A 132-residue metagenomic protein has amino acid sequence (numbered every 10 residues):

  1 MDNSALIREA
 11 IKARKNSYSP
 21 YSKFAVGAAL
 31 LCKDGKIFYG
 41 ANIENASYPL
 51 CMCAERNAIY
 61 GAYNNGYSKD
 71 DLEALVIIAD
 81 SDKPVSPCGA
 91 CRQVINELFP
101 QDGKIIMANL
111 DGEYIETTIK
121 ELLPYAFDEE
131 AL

Functional and structural regions predicted by a protein language model:
D2-N16, D70-L132: C-terminal binding/interaction regions
S19-Y21: Short Gly/Pro-enriched turn/cap motifs at secondary-structure boundaries
K23-C32: Short beta-strand scaffold segments in enzyme catalytic cores
Y39-A41, E116: Amphipathic coiled-coil signal-relay and dimerization helices
A41, P49-Y60, K83-L98: Local cysteine-cluster metal-coordination motifs and their immediate loop/turn environment, predominantly Fe-S cluster
N45-A46, L122: A short acidic/small-residue loop/turn micro-motif
C53-A74: Short, solvent-exposed cationic patches
